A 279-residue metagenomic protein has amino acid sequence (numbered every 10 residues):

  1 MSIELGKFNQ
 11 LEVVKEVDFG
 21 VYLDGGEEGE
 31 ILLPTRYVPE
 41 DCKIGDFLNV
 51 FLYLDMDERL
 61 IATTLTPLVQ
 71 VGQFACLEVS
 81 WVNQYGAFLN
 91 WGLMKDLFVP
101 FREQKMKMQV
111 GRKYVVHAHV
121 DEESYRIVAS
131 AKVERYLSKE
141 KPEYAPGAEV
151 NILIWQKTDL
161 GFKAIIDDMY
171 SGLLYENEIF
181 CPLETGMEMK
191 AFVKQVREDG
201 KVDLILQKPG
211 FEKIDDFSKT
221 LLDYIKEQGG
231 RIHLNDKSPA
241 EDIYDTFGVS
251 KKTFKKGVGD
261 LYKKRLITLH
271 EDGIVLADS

Functional and structural regions predicted by a protein language model:
M1-S279: Single-stranded RNA-binding regions, centering on S1/OB-family and related RNA-binding modules
